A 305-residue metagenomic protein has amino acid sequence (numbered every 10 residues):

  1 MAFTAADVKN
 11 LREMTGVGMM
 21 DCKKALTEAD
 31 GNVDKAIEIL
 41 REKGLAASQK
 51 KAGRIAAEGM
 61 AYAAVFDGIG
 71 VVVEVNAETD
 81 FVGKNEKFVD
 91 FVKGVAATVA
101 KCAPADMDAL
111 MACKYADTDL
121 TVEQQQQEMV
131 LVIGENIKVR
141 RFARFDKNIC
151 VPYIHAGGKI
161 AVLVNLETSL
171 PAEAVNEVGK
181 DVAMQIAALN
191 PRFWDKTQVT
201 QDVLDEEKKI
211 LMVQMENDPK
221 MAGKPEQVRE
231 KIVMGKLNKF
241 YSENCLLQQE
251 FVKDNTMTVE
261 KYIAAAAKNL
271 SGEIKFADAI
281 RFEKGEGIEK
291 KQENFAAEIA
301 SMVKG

Functional and structural regions predicted by a protein language model:
A2-G305: N-terminal assembly/interaction segments in proteins that build large macromolecular machines
